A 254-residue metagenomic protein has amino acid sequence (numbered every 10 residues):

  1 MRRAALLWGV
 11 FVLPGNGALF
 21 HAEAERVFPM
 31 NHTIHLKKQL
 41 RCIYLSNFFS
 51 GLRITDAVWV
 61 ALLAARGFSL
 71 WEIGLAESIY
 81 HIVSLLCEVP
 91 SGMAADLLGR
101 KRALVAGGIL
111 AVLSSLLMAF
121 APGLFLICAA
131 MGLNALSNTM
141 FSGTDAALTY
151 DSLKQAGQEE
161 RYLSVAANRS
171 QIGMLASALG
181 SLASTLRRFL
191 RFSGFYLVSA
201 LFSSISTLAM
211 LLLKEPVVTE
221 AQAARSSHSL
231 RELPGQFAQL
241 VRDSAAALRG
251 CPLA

Functional and structural regions predicted by a protein language model:
M30-K37, E215-A254: Juxtamembrane intracellular "pre-TM" segments in multi-pass secondary transporters
N31-L86, G250-A254: Helix-loop boundary and gating motifs at the non-cytosolic
A65, S177-V198: Transmembrane alpha-helix termini and helix-breaking/packing motifs in multi-pass membrane transporters
I109-P122: C-terminal ends and interior cores of transmembrane alpha-helices in multi-pass membrane transporters/permeases
A119-M131: Helix-loop junctions at membrane interfaces in 12-TM secondary transporters
G132-M174: Cytoplasmic helix-loop-helix junction between adjacent transmembrane helices in 12-TM secondary transporters
G194-L212: Symmetry-related core transmembrane helices of the 12-TM Major Facilitator Superfamily/SLC fold
